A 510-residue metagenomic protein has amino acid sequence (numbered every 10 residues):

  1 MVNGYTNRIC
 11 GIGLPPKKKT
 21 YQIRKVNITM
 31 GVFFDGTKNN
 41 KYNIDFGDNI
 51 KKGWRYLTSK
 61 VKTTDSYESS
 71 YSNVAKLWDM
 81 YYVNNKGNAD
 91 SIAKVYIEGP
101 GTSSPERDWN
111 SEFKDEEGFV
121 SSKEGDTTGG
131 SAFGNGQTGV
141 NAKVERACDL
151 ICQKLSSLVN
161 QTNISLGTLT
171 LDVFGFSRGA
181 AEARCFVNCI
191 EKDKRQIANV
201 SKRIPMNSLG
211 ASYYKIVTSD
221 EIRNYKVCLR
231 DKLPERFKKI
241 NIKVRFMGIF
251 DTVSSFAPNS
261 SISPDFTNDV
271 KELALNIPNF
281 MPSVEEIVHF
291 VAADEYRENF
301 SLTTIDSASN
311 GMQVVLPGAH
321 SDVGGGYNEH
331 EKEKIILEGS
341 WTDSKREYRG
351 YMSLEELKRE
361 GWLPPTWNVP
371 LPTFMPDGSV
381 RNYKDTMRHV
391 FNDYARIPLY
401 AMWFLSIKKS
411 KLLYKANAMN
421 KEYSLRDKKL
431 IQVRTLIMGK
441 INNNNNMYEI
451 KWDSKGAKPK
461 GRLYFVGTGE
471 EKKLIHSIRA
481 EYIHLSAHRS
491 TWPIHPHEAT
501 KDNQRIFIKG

Functional and structural regions predicted by a protein language model:
V2-G510: Active-site- or binding-pocket-proximal scaffold segments within functional domains
